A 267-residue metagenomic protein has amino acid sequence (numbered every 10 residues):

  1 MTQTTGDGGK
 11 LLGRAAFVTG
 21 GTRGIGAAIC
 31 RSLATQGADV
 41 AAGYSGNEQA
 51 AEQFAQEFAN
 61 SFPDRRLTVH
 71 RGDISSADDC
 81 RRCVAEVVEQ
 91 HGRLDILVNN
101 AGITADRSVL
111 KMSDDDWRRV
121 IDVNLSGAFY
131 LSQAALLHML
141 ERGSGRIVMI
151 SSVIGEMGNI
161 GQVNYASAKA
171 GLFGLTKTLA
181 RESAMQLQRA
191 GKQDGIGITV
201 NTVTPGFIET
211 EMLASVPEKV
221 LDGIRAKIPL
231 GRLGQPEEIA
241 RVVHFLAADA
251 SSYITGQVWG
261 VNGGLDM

Functional and structural regions predicted by a protein language model:
K10, F129, L140, R232-V261 (+1 more regions): C-terminal substrate-recognition "lid" of short-chain dehydrogenase/reductases
A15, T22-R23: Conserved glycine-rich cofactor-binding loop
Q36-Q53: Conserved glycine-rich Rossmann-like NAD(P)H-binding loop of the short-chain dehydrogenase/reductase
S108-V109, D116-I121, I147, L213 (+1 more regions): Substrate-binding pocket helix/loop in short-chain dehydrogenase/reductase
S132, A168, T176: Active-site helix of classical SDR
S152: Residue(s) in the substrate-gating loop at a strand-loop-helix junction that position the organic substrate next
A184, D194, T199, I254-G256: Short, small/polar-rich loop/turn modules that mediate ligand/substrate recognition or access, typified
